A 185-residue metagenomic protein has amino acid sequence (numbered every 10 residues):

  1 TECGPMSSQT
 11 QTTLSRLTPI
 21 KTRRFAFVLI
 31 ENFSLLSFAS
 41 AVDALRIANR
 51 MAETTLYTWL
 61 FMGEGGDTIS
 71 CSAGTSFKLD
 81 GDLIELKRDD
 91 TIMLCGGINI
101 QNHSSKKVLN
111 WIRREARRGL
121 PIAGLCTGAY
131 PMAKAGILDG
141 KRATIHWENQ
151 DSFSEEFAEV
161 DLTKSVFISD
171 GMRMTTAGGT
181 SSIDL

Functional and structural regions predicted by a protein language model:
T1-I122, Y130-A135, T163-K164: Extended, subdomain-level signal for the structured scaffold at the beginning of enzyme domains
T22-R24, R142, M172: Residues that mark the start of a beta-strand
L36, S40, E148, A177-S181: Conserved active-site and cofactor/substrate-binding residues in soluble primary-metabolism enzymes
A44-I47, S152, D184-L185: Alpha-helical scaffold segments in soluble metabolic enzymes
I122-A123, T144, T163, M174: Structural detector of well-ordered beta-strand residues that form the stable sheet scaffold of enzyme domains
D139-S169: A conserved active-site-flanking secondary-structure segment within enzyme catalytic domains
S165-L185: Conserved anion/nucleotide-ligand pocket segment
